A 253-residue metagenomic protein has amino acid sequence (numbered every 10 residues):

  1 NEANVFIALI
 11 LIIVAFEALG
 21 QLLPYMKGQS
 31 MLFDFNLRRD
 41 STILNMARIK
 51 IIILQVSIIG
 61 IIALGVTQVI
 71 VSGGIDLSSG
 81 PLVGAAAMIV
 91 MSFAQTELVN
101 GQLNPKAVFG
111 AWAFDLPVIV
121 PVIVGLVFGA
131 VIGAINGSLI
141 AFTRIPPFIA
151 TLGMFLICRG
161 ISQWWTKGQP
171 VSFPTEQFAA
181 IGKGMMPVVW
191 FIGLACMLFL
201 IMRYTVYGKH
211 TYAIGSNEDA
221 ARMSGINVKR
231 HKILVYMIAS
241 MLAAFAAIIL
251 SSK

Functional and structural regions predicted by a protein language model:
N1-I61, L98-V120: Membrane-interfacial amphipathic/re-entrant helices at transmembrane-helix boundaries
A8, I12, S57-V66, L82 (+6 more regions): Alpha-helical transmembrane segments in multi-pass membrane proteins
I12-G20, I62, V66-I70, M91-Q95 (+4 more regions): Structural signal for membrane-spanning alpha-helices in multi-pass inner-membrane proteins, emphasizing helix cores
F16-E17, L44-L98, S138-I145, A220: Single transmembrane alpha-helix segments in multi-pass membrane proteins
Q29-L32, N36-R39, V108-W112, I119 (+4 more regions): Transmembrane helix-bundle core of multi-pass membrane transporters and related energy-transducing complexes
I49, I53, I157, A221-S224 (+1 more regions): Hydrophobic alpha-helical elements at and bordering transmembrane segments of multi-pass membrane proteins
V71-A134: Membrane-embedded helix boundary and interhelical linker motif in transport proteins
P117-G125, V131-N136, I140, G184-K253: Helix-loop-helix "hairpin" substructures at the membrane interface of multi-pass membrane proteins
